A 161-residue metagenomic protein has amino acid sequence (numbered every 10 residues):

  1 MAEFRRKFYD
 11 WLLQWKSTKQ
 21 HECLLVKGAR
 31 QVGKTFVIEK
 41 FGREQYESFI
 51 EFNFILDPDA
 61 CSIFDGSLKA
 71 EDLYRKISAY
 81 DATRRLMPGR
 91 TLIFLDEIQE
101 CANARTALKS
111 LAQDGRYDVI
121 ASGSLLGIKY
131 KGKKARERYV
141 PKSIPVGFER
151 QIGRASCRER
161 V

Functional and structural regions predicted by a protein language model:
M1-R160: Phosphate-binding site recognition
